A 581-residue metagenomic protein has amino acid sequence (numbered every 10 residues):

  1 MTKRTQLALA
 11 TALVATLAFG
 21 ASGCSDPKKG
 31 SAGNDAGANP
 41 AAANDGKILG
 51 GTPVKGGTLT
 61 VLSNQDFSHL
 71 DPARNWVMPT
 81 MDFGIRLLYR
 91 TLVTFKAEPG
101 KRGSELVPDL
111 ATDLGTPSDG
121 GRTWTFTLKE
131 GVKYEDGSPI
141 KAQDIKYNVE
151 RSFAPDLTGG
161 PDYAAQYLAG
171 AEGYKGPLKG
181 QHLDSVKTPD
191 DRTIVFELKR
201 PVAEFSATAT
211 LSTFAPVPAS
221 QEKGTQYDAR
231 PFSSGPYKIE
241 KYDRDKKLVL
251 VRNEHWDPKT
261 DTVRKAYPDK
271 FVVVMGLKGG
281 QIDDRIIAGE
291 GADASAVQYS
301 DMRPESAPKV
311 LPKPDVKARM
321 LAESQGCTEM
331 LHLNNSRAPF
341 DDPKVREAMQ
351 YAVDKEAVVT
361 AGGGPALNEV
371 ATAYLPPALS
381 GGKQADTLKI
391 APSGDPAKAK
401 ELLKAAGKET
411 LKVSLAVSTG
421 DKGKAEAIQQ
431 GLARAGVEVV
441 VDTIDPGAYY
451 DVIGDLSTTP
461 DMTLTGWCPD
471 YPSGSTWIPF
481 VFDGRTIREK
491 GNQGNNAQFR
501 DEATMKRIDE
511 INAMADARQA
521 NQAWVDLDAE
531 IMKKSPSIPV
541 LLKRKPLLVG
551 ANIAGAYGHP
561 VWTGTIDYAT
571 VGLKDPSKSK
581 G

Functional and structural regions predicted by a protein language model:
K47, T52, V186, V440-T443 (+3 more regions): Extracytoplasmic/peripheral linker and loop segments enriched in polar/acidic and small residues with frequent Thr/Pro
T60, I140-E150, D191-L198, G235-P236 (+6 more regions): Alpha-helical secondary-structure segments
L62-D119, F232: N-terminal lobe/hinge region of extracytoplasmic solute-binding protein
A97-K101, Q181, E197-A266, K270: Gly/Pro-rich hinge or "lid" segments in bacterial periplasmic/extracellular proteins
T127, P139, D144-K146, A154-P218 (+1 more regions): Surface-exposed binding/hinge segments that line and control ligand-binding clefts or catalytic entry sites
Q166, E240-V251, V272-R337, A361: Extracellular/periplasmic solute-recognition and catalytic clefts
Y237, Y351, P365-L402, G423: Structural transition elements
L547-G581: Long beta-strand-rich cores associated with HINT superfamily self-processing modules
